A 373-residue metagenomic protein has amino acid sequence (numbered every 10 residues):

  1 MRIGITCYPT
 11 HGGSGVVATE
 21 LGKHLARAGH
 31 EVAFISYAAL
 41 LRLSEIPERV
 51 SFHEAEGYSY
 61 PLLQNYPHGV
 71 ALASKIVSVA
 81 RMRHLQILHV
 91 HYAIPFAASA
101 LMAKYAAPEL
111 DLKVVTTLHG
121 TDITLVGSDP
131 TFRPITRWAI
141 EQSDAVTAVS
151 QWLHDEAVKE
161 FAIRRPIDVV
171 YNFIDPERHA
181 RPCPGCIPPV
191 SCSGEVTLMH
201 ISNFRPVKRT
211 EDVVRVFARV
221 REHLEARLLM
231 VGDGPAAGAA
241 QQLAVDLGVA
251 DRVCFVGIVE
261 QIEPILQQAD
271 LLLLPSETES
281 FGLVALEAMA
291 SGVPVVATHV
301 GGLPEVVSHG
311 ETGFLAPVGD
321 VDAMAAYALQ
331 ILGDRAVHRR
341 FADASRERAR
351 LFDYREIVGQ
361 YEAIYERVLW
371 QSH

Functional and structural regions predicted by a protein language model:
C7-H11, A18, K23-H68: N-terminal strand-loop element at the rim of the active site of nucleotide-sugar-dependent glycosyltransferases
I87-D111: An aromatic- and histidine-rich active-site surface loop
T147, V190-F217, L229: Conserved donor-binding/catalytic core segment of Leloir-type glycosyltransferases
W152, F173: Carbohydrate-associated surface elements
I258, E277: Aromatic "clamp/platform" in nucleotide-sugar-dependent glycosyltransferases that forms part of the donor/acceptor
P294-A297, V307: Short hydrophobic beta-strand element within catalytic cores of glycosyltransferases and related nucleotide-activated
H309-G310, F314-V321, Q330-R335: Conserved acidic donor-binding segment of nucleotide-sugar-dependent glycosyltransferases
A323, Q330, V337-L351, Q360-A363: A short, well-ordered alpha-helix in the C-terminal region of glycosyltransferases
